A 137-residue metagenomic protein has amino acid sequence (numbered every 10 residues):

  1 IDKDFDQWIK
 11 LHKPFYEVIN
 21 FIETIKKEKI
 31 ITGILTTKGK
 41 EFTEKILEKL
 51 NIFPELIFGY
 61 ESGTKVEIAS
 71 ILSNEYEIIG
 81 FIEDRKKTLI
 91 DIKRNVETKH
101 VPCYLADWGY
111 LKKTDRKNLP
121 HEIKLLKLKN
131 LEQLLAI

Functional and structural regions predicted by a protein language model:
D2-G33: Short, acidic loop-to-helix structural element flanking the phosphoryl-transfer center in phosphate-processing enzymes
W8-Y16, G59-G63, E83: Conserved phosphate-coordination/catalytic loops
V18-K26, A69-S70, L89, K93 (+1 more regions): Short amphipathic alpha-helical segments and helix-helix/interface helices
G33-G80, K86-N95: Substrate-recognition "cap/lid" segment bordering the active-site pocket of phosphatases
I57-Y60, E122-Q133: Short acidic-hydrophobic, aromatic-tinged amphipathic segments that line or gate anion-handling sites
S62-S70, K112-L119, L135-I137: Short, charged, surface-exposed secondary-structure boundary motifs
F81-L126: Acidic, Mg2+-coordinating phosphoryl-transfer loop and its flanking beta/alpha structural elements, shared across
